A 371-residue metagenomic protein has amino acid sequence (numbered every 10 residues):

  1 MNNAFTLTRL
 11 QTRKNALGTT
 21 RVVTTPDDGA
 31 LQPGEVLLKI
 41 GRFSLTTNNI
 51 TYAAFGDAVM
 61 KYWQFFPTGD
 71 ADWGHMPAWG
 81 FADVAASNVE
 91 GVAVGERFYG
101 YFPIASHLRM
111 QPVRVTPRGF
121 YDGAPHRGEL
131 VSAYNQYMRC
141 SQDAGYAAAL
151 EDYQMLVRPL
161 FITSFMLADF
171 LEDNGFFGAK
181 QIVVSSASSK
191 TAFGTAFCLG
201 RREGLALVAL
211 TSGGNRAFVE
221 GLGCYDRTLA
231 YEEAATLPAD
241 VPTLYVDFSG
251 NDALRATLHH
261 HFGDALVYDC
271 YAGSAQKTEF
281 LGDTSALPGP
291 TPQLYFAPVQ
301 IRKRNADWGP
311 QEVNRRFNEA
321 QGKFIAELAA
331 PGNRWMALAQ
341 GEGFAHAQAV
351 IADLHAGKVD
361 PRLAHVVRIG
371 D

Functional and structural regions predicted by a protein language model:
R13-R42, T47: A short N-terminal beta-strand-loop micro-motif at the entrance of redox/enzyme domains
L31-F43, A58-L108: Glycine-rich beta-strand-centered segment in the early N-terminal region that forms part of a ligand/cofactor-binding
Y101-K180: NAD(P)H dinucleotide-binding glycine-rich loop of Rossmann-like/cofactor-binding domains, especially the beta1-alpha1
F176, A234-D240, D252-D264, F280-T284 (+2 more regions): Non-transmembrane, aqueous-exposed alpha-helical and coiled segments at domain scale
A192-F193: N-terminal Rossmann-fold NAD(P) dinucleotide-binding loop
G200-R255: Adenosine-nucleotide cofactor-binding segment
T257-E327: Glycine-rich phosphate-binding loop and adjacent beta-alpha segment of Rossmann(oid) nucleotide-cofactor-binding
I301-D371: C-terminal hydrophobic helical "lid"/dimerization subdomain of Rossmann-like NAD(P)H-dependent oxidoreductases
